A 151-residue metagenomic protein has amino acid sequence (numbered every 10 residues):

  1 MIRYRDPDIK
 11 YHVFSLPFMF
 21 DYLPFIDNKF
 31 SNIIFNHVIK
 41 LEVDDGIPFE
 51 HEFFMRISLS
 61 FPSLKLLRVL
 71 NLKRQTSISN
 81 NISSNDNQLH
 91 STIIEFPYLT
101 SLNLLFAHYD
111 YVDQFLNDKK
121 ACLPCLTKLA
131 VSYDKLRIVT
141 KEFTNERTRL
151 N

Functional and structural regions predicted by a protein language model:
M1-N151: Eukaryote-biased activation of long, low-complexity terminal tails and linkers
